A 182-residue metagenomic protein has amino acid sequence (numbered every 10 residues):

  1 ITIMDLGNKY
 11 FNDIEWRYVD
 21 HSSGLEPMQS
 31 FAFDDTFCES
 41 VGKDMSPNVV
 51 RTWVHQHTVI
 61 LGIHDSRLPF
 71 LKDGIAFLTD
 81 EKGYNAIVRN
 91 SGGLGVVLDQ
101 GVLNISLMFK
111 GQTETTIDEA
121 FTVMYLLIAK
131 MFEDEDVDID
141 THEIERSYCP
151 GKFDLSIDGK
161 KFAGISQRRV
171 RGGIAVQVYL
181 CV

Functional and structural regions predicted by a protein language model:
I1-I3: Short, Lys/Arg-enriched N-terminal segments with co-localized hydrophobic residues within the first ~10-30 amino acids
D5-V88: N-terminal low-complexity, intrinsically disordered segments
T52-V54, L98-Q100, G172: Short, flexible turn/loop "capping" segments at secondary-structure junctions
I63, L107-T122: Short histidine-centered catalytic/ligand-binding loop motif
A86-R89, I139-T141: General beta-strand structural signal in soluble alpha/beta enzymes
N90-V96: Short glycine-enriched loops at secondary-structure junctions
D99-G111, I174: DPxDG-like acidic metal-binding loop motif
T115-A120, M124-V182: Catalytic beta-strand/loop module used to bind and position nucleotide/cofactor moieties in cofactor-attachment
